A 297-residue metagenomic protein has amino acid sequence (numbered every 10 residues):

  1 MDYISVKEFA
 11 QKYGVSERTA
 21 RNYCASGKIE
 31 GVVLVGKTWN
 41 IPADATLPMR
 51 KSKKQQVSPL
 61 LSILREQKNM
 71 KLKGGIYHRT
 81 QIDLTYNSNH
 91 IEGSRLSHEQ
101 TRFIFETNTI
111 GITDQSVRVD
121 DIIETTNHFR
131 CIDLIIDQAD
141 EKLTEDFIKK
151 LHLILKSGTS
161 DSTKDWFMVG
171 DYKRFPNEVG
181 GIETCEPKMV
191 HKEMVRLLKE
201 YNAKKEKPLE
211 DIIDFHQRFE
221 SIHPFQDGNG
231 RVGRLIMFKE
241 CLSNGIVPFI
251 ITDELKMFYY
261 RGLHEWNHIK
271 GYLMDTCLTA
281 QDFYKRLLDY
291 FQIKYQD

Functional and structural regions predicted by a protein language model:
M1-Y13, E17-I29, L34-D297: FIC/Doc superfamily catalytic core
